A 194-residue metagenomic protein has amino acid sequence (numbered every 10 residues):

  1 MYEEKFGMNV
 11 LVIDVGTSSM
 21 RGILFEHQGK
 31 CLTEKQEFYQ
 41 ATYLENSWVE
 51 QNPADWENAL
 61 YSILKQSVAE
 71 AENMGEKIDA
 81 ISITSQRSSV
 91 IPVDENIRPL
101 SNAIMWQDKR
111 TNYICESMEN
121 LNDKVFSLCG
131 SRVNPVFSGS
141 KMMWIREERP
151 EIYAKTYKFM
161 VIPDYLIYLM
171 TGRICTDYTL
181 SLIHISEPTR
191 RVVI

Functional and structural regions predicted by a protein language model:
M1-S101, S127, K155: N-terminal glycine/serine-rich phosphate-binding loop of ATP-dependent small-molecule kinases, especially carbohydrate
I97-R110, L182: A charged helix-plus-loop insertion that forms the helical arch/lid used to bind and gate nucleic-acid substrates
Q107-E148, Y165: Glycine-rich phosphate-binding loop plus the immediately following alpha-helix
R146-K158: Helix-loop-helix "hinge/cap" segment bordering the ligand-binding cleft or interdomain interface
F159-L166: Internal, active-site/partner-interface "lid" segment
G172-L182: Enzymes and membrane/adaptor proteins characterized by extended Gly/Ser/Thr/Asp/Glu-rich, aromatic-dotted
I183-I194: Single conserved hydrophobic/aromatic residue that forms the stacking wall/gate of nucleotide- or nucleobase-binding
